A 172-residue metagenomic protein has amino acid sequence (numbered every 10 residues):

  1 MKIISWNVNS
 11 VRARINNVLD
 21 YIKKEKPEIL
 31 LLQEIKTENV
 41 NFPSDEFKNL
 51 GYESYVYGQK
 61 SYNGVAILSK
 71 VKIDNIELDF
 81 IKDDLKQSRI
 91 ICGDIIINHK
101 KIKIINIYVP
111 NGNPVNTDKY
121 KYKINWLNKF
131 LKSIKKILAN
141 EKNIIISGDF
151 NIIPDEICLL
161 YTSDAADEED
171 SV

Functional and structural regions predicted by a protein language model:
M1-E53, Y62-V65: N-terminal, active-site-proximal structural segment of metallo-dependent hydrolase catalytic domains
M1-S10, K101-N113, S147: Active-site-proximal beta-strand elements of phosphoester/diester hydrolases
S10-R12, E38-N39, N111-N113, P154-E156: Feature marks short, surface-exposed loop/turn motifs that line or immediately flank catalytic pockets and channel
S10-R14, L85, Y122-F130: Soluble or luminal CAZymes and related metallo-dependent hydrolases
I35-E38, F42-P114: Structured beta-strand-rich core segments of catalytic domains in phosphoester-bond hydrolases
L50-G51, W126-S163: Metal-dependent phosphoesterases centered on the DNase I-like endonuclease/exonuclease/phosphatase
I105-Y122, L159-S163: Active-site-proximal loop/helix segment associated with metal-binding centers of metalloenzymes
Y161-V172: Single conserved hydrophobic/aromatic residue that forms the stacking wall/gate of nucleotide- or nucleobase-binding
